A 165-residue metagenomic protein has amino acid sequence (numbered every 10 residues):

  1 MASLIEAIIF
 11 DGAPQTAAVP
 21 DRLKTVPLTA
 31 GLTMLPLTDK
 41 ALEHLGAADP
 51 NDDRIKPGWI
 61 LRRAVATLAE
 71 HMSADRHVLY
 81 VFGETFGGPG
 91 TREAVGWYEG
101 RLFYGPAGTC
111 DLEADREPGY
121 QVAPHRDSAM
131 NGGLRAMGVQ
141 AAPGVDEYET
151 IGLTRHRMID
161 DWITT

Functional and structural regions predicted by a protein language model:
M1-T29, D161-T165: Short, extreme N-terminal segment that most often corresponds to the first beta-strand
P36-T165: Charged interaction segments
